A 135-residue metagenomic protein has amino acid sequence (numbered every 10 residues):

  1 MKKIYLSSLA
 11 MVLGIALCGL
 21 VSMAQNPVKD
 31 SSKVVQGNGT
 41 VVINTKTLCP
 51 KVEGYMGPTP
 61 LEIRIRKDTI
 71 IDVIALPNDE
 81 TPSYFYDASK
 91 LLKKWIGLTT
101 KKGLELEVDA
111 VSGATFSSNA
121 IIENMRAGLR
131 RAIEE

Functional and structural regions predicted by a protein language model:
M1-S7: Positively charged n-region of N-terminal signal peptides that target proteins for export
Y5, M23-A24, E135: Acidic, low-complexity intrinsically disordered segments
S7, N26, G39-V41: Polybasic/polar functional segments that serve as interface/processing modules
L9-G19: Bacterial N-terminal signal peptides
G19-K29: Bacterial Sec-dependent signal peptides at the C-terminal "C-region" and cleavage site
V34-E135: Active-site- and interface-proximal helix/loop "cap" or "latch" segments in soluble metabolic and energy-transducing
